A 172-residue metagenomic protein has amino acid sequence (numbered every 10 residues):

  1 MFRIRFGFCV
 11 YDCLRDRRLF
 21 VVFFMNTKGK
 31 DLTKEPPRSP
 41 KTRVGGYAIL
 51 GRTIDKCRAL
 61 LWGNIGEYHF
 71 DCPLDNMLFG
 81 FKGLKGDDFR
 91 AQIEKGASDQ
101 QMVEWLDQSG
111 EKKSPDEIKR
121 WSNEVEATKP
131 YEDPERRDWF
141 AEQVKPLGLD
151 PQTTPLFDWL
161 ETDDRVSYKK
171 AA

Functional and structural regions predicted by a protein language model:
N26-I65, V125-A171: Polar/charged low-complexity regulatory segments
K41-A48, H69, P73, M77 (+6 more regions): Alpha-helix boundary/N-cap detector
N64-L106: Amphipathic alpha-helical packing elements
F89, I93-L147: Amphipathic protein-protein interaction modules
